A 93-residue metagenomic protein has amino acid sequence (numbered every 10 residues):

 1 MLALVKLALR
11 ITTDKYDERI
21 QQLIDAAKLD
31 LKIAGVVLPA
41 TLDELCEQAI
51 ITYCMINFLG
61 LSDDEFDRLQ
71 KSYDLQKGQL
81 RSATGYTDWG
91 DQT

Functional and structural regions predicted by a protein language model:
M1-A49, I56-N57, L61, R68 (+2 more regions): Conserved short "hinge" loops at termini or chain/domain junctions
